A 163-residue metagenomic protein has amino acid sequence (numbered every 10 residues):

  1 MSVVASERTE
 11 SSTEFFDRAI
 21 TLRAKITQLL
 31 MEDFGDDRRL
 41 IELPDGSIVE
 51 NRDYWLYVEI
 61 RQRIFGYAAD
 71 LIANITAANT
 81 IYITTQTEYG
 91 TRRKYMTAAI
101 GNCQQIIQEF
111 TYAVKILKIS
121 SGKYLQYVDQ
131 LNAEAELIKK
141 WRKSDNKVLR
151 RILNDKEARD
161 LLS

Functional and structural regions predicted by a protein language model:
M1-S163: Amphipathic alpha-helical assembly/interaction segments
